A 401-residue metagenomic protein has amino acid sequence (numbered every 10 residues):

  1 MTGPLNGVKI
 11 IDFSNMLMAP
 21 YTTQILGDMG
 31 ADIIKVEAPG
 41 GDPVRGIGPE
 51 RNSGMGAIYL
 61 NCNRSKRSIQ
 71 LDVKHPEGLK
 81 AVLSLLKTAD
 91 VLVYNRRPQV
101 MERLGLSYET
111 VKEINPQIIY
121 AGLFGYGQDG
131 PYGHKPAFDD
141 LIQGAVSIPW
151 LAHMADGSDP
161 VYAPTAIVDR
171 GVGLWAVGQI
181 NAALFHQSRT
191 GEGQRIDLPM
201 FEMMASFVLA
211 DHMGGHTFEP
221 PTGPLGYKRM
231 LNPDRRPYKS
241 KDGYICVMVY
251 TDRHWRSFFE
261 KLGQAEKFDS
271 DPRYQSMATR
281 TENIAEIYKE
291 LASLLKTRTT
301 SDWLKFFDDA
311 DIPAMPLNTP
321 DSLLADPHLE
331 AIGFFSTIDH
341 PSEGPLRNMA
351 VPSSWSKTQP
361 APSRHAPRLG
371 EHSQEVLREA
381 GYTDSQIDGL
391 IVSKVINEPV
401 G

Functional and structural regions predicted by a protein language model:
M1-K9, K239-S240, S322-G401: Terminal low-complexity tails and localization/encapsulation signals of metabolic enzymes
M1-R189, R368, Q374-G401: N-terminal helix-loop segment corresponding to the beta1-alpha1 unit of nucleotide/adenylate-binding folds
I33, D308-S322, T383-D388: Short, well-structured beta-strand/strand-turn elements
G40, G125-G127, M200-A205, D242-Y244 (+2 more regions): Glycine-rich beta-alpha junction loops
Y59, L225-M230, R235-R236, E282 (+2 more regions): Short Gly/Pro-enriched turn/cap motifs at secondary-structure boundaries
Q128, G157-A166, S188-M204, P224-M230 (+1 more regions): Conserved Rossmann-fold dehydrogenase catalytic segment
S147, G173-G193, S206-H216, F259-A265 (+1 more regions): Oxidoreductase and adenylate-handling cofactor-binding alpha/beta cores
K228, P233-A310, A314: Aromatic-enriched alpha-helical interface/lid elements that frame and gate functional surfaces
